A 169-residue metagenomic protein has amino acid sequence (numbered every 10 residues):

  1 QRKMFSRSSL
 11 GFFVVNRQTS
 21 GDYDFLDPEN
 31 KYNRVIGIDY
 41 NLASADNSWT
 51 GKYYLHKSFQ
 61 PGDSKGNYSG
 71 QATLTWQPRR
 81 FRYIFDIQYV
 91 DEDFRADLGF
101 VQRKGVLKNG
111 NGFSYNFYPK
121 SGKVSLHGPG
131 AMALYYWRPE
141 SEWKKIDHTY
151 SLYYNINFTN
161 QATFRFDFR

Functional and structural regions predicted by a protein language model:
R2-Q60, L126-G130: Surface-exposed extracellular loop regions of Gram-negative outer-membrane beta-barrel proteins
D46-R169: Exposed, low-structure sequence patches enriched in small/polar residues
